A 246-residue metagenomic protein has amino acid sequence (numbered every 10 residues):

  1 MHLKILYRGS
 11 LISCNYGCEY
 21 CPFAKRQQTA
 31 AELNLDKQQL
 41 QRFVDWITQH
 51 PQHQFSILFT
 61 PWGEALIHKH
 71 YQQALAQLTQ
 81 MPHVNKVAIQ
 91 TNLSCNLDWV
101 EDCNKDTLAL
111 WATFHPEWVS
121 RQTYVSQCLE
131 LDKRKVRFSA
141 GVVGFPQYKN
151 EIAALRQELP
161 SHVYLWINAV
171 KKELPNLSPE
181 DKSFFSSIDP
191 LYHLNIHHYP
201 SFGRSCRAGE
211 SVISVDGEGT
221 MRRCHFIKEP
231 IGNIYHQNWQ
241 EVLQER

Functional and structural regions predicted by a protein language model:
H2-Q38, C224-H225: Canonical Radical SAM [4Fe-4S] cluster-binding loop centered on the CxxxCxxC motif and its immediate flanking residues
Y16, Q27-A30, L66-H68, Y148-N150 (+2 more regions): Short catalytic/ligand-binding loop motif for oxyanion handling, primarily in non-cytosolic enzymes, centered on
L40-T60, H68-L155: Radical SAM/AdoMet-radical enzyme domain recognition
L58, A88-I89, S139-G141, Y164-A169 (+2 more regions): A structural signal for short, well-ordered beta-strand segments and their strand-loop junctions that often border
W62, V170, H225-I227: Short, well-ordered beta-to-alpha junction loops that form the rim of enzyme active sites and present histidine/acidic
M81, D106, R134, S161-H162 (+2 more regions): Structured helix-beta-strand junction loops
E101-W111, R156-G203: Structural recognition of alpha->loop->beta junctions
P175-R246: Accessory C-terminal segments flanking Radical SAM cores
